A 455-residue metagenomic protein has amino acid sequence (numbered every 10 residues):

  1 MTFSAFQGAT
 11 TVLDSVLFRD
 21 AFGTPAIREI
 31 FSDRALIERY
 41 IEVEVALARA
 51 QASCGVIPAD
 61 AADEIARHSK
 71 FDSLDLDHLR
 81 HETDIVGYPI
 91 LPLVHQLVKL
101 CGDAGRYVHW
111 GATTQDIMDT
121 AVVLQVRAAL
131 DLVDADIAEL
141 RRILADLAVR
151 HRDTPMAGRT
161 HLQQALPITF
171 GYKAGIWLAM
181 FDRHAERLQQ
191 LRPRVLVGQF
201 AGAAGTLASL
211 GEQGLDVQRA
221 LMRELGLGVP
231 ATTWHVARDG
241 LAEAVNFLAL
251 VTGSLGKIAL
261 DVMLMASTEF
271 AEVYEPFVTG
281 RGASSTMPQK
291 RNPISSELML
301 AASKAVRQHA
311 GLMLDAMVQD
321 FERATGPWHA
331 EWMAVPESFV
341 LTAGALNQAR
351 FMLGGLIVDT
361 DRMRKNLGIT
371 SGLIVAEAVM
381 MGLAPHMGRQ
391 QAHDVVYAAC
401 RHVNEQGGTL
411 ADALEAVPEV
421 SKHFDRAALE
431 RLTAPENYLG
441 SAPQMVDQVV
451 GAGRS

Functional and structural regions predicted by a protein language model:
T2-A201, T206-A208, Q213-A220, A283-S284 (+2 more regions): A helix-coil-helix interface module used to build multimeric assemblies and to scaffold catalytic/cofactor sites
G87-I90, I137-L144, A174-L188, L248-I258 (+5 more regions): Alpha-helical transition-metal enzyme core signature, strongest for iron centers
V149-G171, E272-K290, F321-E331, G354-I374: Glycine-rich cofactor-pocket loops
Y172, A242-L250, A378-H386: Short, well-ordered beta-strand elements within core beta-sheets of diverse protein domains
D216-V236: A short, charged helix-loop
A237-E272, G280-L341: A conserved active-site cap/scaffold subdomain adjacent to cofactor or substrate pockets
L298, A305-R389, V395: Long, amphipathic alpha-helical stalk/connector segments used for oligomerization, subunit docking, or mechanical
G355-H423, L439, Q444, V450-G451 (+1 more regions): C-terminal alpha-helical interaction appendages
